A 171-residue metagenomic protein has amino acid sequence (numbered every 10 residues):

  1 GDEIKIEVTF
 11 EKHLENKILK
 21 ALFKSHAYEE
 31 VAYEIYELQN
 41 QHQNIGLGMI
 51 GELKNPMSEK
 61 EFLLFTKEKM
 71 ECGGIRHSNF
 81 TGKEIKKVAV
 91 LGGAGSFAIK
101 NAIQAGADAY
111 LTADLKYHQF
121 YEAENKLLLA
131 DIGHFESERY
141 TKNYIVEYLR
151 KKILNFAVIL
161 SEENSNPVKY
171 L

Functional and structural regions predicted by a protein language model:
G1-L171: Hydrophobic structural segments
